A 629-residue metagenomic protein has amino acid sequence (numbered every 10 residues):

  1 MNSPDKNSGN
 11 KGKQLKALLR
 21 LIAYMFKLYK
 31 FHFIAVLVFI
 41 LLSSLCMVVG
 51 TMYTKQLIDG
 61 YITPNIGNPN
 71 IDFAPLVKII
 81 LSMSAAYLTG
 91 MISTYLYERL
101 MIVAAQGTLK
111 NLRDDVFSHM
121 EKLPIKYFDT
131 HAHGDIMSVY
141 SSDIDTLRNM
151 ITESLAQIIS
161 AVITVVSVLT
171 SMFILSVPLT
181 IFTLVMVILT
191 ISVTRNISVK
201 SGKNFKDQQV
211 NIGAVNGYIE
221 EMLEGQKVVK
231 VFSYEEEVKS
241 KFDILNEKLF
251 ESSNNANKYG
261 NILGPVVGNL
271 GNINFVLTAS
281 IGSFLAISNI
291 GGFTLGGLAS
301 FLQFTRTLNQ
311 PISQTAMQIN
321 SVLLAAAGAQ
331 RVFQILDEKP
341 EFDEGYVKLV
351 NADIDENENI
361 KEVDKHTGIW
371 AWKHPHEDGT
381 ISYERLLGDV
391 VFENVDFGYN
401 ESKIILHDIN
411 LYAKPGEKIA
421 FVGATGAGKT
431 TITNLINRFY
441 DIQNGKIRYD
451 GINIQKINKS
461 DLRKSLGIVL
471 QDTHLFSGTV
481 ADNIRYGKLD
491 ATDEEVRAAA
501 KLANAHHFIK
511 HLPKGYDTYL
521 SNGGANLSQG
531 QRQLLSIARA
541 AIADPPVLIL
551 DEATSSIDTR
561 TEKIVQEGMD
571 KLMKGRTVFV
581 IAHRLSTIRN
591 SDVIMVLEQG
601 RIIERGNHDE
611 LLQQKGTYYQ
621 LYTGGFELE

Functional and structural regions predicted by a protein language model:
M1-M47, I62-S82, Y97-M101, A105 (+11 more regions): Membrane-integrated ABC transporters
N7-L15, V38-F39, C46-I62, A86-H133 (+12 more regions): Juxtamembrane helix-loop junctions of ABC transporter transmembrane domains
K27-K30, I125-K126, I144-I151, L155 (+7 more regions): An intracellular "coupling" helix at the cytosolic face of ABC transporter transmembrane type-1 domains
L28, H32-L45, A86, E153-D207 (+1 more regions): Transmembrane helices of ABC transporter permease
L41-V49, S84-Y95, L147-M150, S154-V166 (+5 more regions): Hydrophobic alpha-helical transmembrane bundles that constitute the permease/transmembrane domains of multi-pass
C46, G50-Y53, V77, S93 (+14 more regions): Residue-level signal for transmembrane alpha-helical positions in Major Facilitator Superfamily
P64, S171-V185, N255, Y259-R331 (+1 more regions): Helix-loop-helix
P69, A352-E629: ABC-type nucleotide-binding domain
